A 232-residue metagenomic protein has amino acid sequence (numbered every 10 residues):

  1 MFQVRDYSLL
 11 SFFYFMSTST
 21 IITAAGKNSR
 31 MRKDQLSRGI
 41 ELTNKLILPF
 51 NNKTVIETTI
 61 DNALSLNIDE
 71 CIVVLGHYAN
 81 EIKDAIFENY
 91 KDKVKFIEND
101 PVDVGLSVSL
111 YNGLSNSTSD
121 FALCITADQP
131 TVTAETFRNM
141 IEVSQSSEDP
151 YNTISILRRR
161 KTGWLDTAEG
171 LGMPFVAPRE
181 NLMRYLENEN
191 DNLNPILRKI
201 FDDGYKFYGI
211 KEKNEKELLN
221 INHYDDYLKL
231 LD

Functional and structural regions predicted by a protein language model:
F2-V4, F12-F13, V55-F121, E135 (+1 more regions): Conserved N-terminal catalytic core of the sugar/cofactor nucleotidyltransferase
M16-I40: N-terminal nucleotide-binding beta1-loop-alpha1 segment
T20-I22, I72-V73, L123-C124, I156: Structural beta-sheet core signal
G26-S29, Y78, P101-V102, A127-P130: Short glycine-rich anion-binding loops that position phosphate/pyrophosphate groups of nucleotides and phosphorylated
S37-T58: Short catalytic helix/loop segments, enriched in acidic residues and glycine and frequently bearing histidine
L46, K93-K95, K206-Y208: Conserved beta-strand segments of alpha/beta enzyme cores
D120-D128: Short beta-strand-to-loop acidic/aromatic patch adjacent to the donor-nucleotide binding site
T131-D225: Conserved core of the sugar-phosphate nucleotidyltransferase
